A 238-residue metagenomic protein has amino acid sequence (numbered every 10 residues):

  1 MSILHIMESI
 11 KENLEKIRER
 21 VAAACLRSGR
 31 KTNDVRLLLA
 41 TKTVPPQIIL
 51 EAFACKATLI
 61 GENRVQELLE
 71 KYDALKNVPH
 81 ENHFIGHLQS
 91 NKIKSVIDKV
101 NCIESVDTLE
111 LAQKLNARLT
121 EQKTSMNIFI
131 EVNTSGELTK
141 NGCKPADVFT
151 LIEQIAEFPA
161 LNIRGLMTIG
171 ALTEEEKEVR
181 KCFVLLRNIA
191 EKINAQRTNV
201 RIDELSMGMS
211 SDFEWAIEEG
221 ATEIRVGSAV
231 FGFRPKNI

Functional and structural regions predicted by a protein language model:
I3-I189, I193-S211, I217-E219, F231: Conserved alpha/beta-domain cores
T222-I238: Gly/Pro- and small hydrophobic-enriched strand-loop and loop-to-helix capping segments that sit at the rims
